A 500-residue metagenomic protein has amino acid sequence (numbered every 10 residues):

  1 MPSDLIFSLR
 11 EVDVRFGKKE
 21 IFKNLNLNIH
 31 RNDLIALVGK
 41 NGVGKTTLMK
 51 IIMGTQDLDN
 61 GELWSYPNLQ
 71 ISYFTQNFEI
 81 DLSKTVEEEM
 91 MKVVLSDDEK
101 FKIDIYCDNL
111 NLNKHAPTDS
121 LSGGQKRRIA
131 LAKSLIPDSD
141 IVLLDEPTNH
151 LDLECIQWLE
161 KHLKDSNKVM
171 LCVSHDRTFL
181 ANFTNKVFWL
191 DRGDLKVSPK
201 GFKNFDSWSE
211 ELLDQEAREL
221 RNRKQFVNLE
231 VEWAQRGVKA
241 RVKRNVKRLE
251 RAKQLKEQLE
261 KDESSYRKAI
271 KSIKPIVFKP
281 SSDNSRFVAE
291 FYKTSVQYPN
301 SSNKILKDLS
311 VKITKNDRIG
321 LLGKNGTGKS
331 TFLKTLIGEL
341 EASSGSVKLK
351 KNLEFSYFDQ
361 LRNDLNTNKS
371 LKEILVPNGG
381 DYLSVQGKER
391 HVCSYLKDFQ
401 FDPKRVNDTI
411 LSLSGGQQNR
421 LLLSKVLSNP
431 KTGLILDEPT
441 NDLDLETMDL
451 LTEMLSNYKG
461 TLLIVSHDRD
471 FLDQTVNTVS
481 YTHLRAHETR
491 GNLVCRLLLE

Functional and structural regions predicted by a protein language model:
M1-L220, I273-P275, P280-R485, R490 (+1 more regions): ABC ATP-binding cassette signature C-motif
W208-R241, N245-L249, L255-Y266: Intracellular alpha-helical coupling/juxtamembrane segments of multi-pass membrane proteins
E250, C495: Functionally engaged cysteine thiol sites
R267-S272: Basic terminal extensions of ribosome/translation-associated proteins
L499-E500: Terminal helix/beta-alpha structural elements that buttress the NAD(P)+-binding lobe
